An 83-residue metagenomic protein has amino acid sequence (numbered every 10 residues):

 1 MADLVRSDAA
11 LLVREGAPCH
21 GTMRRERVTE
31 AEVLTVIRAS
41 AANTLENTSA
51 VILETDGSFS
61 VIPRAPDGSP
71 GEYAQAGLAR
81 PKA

Functional and structural regions predicted by a protein language model:
M1-L53, F59-L78: Canonical alpha-helical transmembrane segment with a positive-inside/aromatic-interface signature
K82-A83: C-terminal low-complexity, charged extensions that often adopt amphipathic alpha-helices
